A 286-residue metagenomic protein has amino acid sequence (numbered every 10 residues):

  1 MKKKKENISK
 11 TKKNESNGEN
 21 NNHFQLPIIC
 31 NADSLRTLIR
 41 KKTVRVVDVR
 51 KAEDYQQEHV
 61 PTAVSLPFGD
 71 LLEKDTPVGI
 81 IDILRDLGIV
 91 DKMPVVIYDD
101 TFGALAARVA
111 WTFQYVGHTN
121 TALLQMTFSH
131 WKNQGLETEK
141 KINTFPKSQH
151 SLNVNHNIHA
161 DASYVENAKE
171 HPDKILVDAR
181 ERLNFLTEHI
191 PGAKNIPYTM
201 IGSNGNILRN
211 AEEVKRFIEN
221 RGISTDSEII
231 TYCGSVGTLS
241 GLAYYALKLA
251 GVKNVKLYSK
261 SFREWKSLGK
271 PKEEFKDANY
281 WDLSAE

Functional and structural regions predicted by a protein language model:
K2-E6, K13-L26, L71-S163, S224 (+2 more regions): Thiolate-centered catalytic microenvironments shared by cysteine-dependent enzyme domains
G18-N31, F128-T187, K194, G269-E286: Active-site neighborhoods of enzymes that stabilize oxyanions during catalysis
N22-D75, G79, P94, K174-F185 (+3 more regions): N-terminal intrinsically disordered, low-complexity segments enriched in P/E/S/T
L38-K41, G88-I89, A168-H171: Flexible, charged surface loops at secondary-structure boundaries
K41, V60, H118, H171 (+3 more regions): Short, well-ordered coil/turn elements that cap or connect secondary structure elements
H59-T62, A110-T112, E137, H189-G192 (+2 more regions): Short, glycine/charged-enriched secondary-structure capping and boundary segments
G205-I207, L268-G269: Short conserved micro-motifs at the rims of enzyme active sites and ligand-binding pockets
N210-I223: A short, acidic, amphipathic alpha-helical segment used as a generic capping/interface helix at domain edges
